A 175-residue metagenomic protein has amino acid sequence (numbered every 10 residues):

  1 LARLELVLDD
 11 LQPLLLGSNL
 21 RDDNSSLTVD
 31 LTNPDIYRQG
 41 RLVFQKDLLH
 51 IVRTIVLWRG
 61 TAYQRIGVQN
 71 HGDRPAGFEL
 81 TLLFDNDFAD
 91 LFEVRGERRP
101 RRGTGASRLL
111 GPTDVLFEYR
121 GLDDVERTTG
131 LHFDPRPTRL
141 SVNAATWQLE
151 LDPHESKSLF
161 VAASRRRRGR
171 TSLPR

Functional and structural regions predicted by a protein language model:
L1-V43, W58, L83, S164: Beta-strand-rich N-terminal accessory domains
Q39-R41, Q45-L149, P153, K157 (+2 more regions): Polysaccharide-binding surfaces and accessory modules of carbohydrate-active proteins
